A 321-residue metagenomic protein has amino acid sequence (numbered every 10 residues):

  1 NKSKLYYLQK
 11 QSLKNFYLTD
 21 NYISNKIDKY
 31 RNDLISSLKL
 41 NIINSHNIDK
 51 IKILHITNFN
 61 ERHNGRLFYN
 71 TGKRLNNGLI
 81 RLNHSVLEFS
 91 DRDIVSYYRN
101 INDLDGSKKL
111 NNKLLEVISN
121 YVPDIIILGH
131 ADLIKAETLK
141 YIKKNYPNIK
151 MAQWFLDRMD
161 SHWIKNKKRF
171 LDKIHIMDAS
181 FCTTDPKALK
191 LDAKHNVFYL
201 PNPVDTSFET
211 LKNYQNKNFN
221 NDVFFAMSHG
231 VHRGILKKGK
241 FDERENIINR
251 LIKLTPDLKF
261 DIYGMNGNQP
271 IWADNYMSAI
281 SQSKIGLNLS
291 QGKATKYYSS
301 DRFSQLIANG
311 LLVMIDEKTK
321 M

Functional and structural regions predicted by a protein language model:
N1-L5, D124, K318-M321: Short, intrinsically disordered, charge-balanced linker/junction segments flanking boundaries in proteins
S3-S36, L82: A charged, aromatic-enriched C-terminal amphipathic alpha-helix characteristic of glycosyltransferases across folds
K10-L13, S24, D28, K73 (+3 more regions): Generic alpha-helical structural signal
I35-I101, D105, Y121, H130-E137 (+2 more regions): Nucleotide-sugar donor-binding catalytic core of glycosyltransferases
N102-V117: A short, well-structured beta->alpha microelement
I118, V122-I126: Proline-aspartate-enriched helix->loop->beta-strand connector
I142-Y146: Acidic (Asp/Glu)-rich catalytic clusters
I149-K165: A short, histidine- and acid-enriched strand-loop-helix "catalytic/donor-clamping" loop that lines the nucleotide-sugar
